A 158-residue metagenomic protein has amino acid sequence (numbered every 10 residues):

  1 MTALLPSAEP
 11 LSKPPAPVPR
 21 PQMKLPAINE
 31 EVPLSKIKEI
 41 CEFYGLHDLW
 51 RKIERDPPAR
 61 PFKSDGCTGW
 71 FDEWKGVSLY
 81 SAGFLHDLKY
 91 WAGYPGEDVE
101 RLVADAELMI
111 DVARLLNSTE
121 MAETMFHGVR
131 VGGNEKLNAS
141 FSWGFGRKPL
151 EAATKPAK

Functional and structural regions predicted by a protein language model:
L4-L5, E9-K158: Extended terminal accessory/targeting regions
